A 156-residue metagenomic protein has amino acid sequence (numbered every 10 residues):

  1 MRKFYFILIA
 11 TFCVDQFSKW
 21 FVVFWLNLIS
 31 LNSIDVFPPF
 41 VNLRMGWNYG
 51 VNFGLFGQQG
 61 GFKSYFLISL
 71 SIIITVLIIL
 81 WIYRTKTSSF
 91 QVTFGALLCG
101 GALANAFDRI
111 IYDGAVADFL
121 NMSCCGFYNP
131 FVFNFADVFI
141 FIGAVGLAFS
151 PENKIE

Functional and structural regions predicted by a protein language model:
M1-E156: Alpha-helical transmembrane bundles and membrane-interface segments of multipass inner-membrane proteins
